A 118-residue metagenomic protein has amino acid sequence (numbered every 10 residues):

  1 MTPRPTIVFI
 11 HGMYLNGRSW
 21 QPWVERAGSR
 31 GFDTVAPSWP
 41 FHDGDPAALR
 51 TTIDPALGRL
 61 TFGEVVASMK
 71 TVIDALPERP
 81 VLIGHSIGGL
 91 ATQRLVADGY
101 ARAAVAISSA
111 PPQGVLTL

Functional and structural regions predicted by a protein language model:
M1-T6, F32: Proline/glycine-enriched tight loop/beta-turn segments at coil->beta junctions that connect or precede beta-strands
T2, A75-E78: Glycine-rich phosphate-binding loop signature in dinucleotide/nucleotide-binding domains
G12-L15: Active-site glycine-rich loops that stabilize anionic/oxyanionic intermediates across multiple enzyme folds
G17-R18, G44: Short N-terminal helix/helix-N-cap motif within the alpha/beta-hydrolase-1
A27-T52: Conserved alpha/beta-hydrolase
D54-A75: Alpha/beta-hydrolase active-site loop
I83-G88, T92: Gly/Ala-rich beta-loop-alpha elbow adjacent to hydrolase catalytic centers
A101-L118: Flexible "cap/lid" loop of the alpha/beta hydrolase fold
